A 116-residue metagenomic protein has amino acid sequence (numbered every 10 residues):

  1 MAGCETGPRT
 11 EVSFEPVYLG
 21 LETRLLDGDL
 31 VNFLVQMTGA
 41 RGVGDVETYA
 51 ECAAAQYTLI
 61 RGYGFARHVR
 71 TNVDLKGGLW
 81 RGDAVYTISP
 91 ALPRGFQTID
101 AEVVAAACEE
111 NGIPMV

Functional and structural regions predicted by a protein language model:
M1-G3: C-terminal motif of bacterial Sec signal peptides marking the signal peptidase cleavage site
E5-V116: Secreted/extracellular ectodomain signature
